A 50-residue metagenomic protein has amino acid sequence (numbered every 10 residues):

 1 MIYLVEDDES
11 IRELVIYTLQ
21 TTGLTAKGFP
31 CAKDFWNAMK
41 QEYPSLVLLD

Functional and structural regions predicted by a protein language model:
D8-K33: Two-component/phosphorelay signaling modules centered on CheY-like receiver
K27-L46: Acidic, metal-coordinating helix/loop segments flanking the phosphotransfer/catalytic sites of two-component signaling
D50: Active-site residues of response regulator receiver
